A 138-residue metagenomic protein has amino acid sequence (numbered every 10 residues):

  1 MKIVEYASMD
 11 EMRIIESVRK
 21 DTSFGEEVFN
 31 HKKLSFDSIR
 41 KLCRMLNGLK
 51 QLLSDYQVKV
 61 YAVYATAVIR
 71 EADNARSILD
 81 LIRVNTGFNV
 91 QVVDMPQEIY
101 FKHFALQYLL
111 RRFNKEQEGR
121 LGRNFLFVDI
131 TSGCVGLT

Functional and structural regions predicted by a protein language model:
M1-M12, L106, R112-T138: Gly/Thr-rich phosphate-binding beta-strand-loop-beta motif of the actin/hexokinase/Hsp70
K2-N89: Conserved phosphate-binding loops in N-terminal lobes of ATP-dependent enzymes of the actin/Hsp70/sugar-kinase
L42, L46-L49, K102-L110: Generic hydrophobic alpha-helical segments
T66, M95, I130-T131: Beta-hairpin (beta-strand-turn-beta-strand) motif
A72-D73, I99-H103, C134-T138: Short, well-ordered, mixed-charge alpha-helical segments that flank or form enzyme active sites
L79-L81, Y108-R111: Short, hinge-like loop/turn segments at secondary-structure boundaries
F88-F101: A short, structured active-site edge motif that brings together acidic residues
